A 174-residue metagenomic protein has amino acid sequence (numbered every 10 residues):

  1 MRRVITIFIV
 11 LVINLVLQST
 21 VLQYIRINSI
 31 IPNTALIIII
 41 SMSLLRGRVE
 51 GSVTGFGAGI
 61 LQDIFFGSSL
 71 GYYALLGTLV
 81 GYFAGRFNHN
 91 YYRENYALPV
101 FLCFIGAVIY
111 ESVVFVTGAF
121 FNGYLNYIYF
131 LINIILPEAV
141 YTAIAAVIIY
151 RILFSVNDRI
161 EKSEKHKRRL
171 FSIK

Functional and structural regions predicted by a protein language model:
M1-K174: Terminal, non-globular segments
